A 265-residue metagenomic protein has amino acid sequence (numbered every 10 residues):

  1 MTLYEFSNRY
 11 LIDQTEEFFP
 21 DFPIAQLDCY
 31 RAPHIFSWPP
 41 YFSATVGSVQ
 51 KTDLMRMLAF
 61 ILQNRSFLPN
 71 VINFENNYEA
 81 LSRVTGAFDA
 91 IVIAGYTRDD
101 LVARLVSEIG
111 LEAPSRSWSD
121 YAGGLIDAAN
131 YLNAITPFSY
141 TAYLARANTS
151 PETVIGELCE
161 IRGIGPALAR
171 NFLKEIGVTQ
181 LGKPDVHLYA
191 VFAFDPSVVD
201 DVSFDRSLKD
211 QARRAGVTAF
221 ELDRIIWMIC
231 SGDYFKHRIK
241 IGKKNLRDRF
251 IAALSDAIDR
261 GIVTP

Functional and structural regions predicted by a protein language model:
M1-S117: Structure-specific DNA junction-binding interface
T2, G156-C159, D205-K209: Charged interaction scaffolds used for protein-protein
R56-P69, I126-N130, K174, F220-G232: Short, hydrophobic/amphipathic alpha-helical patches that form generic packing surfaces within helical domains
I61-Q63, N148-P196: Catalytic DNA-binding helix-loop module of base-excision-repair DNA glycosylases/AP lyases
L62-N64, V202-P265: A basic, often C-terminal nucleic-acid-binding module that engages the phosphate backbone, implemented in DNA
R65-N76, L132-F138, V178-T179, S231-I239: Short helix-capping/linker segments at secondary-structure and domain boundaries
V84-R162: Alpha-helical ds-nucleic-acid-binding substructure associated with the helix-hairpin-helix region of base-excision DNA
